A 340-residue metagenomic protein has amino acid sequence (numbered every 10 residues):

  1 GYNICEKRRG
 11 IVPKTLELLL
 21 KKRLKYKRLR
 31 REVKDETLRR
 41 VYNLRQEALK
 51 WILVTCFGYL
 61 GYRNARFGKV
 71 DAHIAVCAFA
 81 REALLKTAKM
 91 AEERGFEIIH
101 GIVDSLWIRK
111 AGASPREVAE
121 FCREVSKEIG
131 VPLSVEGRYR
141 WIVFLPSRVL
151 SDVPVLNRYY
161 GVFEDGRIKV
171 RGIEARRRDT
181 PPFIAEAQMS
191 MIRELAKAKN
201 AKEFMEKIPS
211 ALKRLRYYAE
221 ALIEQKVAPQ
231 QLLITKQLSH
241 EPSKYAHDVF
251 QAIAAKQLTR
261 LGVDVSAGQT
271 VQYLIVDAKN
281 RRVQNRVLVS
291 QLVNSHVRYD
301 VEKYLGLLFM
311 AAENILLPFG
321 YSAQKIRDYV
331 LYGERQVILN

Functional and structural regions predicted by a protein language model:
G1-E32, K50, T55, Y59 (+1 more regions): Metal-dependent catalytic core segments for phosphate chemistry
K7, T15, K34-I52, A65 (+3 more regions): DNA-dependent DNA polymerase catalytic subunits
